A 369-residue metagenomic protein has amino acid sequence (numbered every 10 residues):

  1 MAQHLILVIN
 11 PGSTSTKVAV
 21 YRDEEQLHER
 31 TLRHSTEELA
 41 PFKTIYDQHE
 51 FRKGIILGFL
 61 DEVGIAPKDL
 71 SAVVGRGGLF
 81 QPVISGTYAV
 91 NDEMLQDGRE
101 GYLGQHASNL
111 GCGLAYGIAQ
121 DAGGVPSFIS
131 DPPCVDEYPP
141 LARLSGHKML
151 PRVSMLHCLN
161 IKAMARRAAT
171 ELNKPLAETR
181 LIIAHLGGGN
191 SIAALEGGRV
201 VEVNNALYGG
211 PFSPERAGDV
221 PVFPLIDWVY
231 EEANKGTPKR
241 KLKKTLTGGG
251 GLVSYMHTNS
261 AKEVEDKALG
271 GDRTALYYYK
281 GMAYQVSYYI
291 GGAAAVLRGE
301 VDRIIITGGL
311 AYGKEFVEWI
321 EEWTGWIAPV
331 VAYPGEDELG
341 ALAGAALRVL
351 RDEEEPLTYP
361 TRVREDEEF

Functional and structural regions predicted by a protein language model:
I6-D47, Y208: Short glycine-rich, Thr/Ser-proximal phosphate-binding strand/loop in the N-terminal lobe of ATP-dependent enzymes
E29-K68, M94, G98-G104: N-terminal phosphate-binding loop and adjacent alpha-helix
G58-S71, T170-P175, I290-D302: Phosphate/pyrophosphate-binding loops at sites that engage ATP/ADP/AMP, CoA/4′-phosphopantetheine, polyphosphate
L60-A107, P126, C134-G146: Short beta-strand-loop/turn "lid" adjacent to the catalytic site in phosphate-handling enzymes
A142-E231: Glycine-rich phosphate-binding loop of actin/hexokinase-like ATP-binding domains
K235-P238, K244, G248-G299: Adenine-nucleotide phosphate-binding core of ATP-dependent small-molecule kinases
V301-I320: Glycine-rich phosphate-binding loops at beta-strand->alpha-helix junctions
A311-Y312, V331-F369: Glycine-rich phosphate-binding/hydrolytic loop that grips phosphoryl groups
